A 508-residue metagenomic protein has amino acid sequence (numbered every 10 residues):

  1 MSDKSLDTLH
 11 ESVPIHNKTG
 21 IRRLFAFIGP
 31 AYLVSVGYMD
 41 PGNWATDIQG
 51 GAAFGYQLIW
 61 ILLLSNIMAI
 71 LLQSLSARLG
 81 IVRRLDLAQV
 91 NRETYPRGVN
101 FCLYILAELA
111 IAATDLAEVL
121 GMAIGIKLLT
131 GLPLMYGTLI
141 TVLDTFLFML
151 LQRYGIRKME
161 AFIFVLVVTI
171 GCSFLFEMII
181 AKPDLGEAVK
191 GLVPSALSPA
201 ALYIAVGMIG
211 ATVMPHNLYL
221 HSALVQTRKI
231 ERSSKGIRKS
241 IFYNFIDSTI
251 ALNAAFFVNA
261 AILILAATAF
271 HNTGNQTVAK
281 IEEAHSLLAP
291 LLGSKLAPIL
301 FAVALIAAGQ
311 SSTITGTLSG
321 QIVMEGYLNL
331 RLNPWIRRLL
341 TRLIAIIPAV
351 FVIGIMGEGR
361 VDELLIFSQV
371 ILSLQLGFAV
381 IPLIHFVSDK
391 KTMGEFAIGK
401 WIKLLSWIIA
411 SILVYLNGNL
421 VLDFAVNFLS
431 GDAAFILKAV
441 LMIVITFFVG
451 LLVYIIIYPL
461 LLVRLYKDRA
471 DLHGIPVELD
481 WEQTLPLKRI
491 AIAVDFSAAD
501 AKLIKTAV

Functional and structural regions predicted by a protein language model:
S5-V13, T46-G51, S74-V99, I124-I126 (+3 more regions): Flexible loop linkers connecting adjacent transmembrane helices in multi-pass alpha-helical membrane transporters
V34, I61-T94, I105-L109, S311: Juxtamembrane transmembrane-helix boundary signature
A69-V82, V225-K235, N253-E283: Extracellular/periplasmic helix-exit of transmembrane alpha-helices
R97-N100, M135-T138, I250, P298 (+3 more regions): Loop-to-transmembrane helix boundary motifs in multi-pass membrane proteins
Y104-E108, L129-L151, V168-S173, W335-F351 (+1 more regions): Transmembrane alpha-helical segments of multi-pass small-molecule transport proteins
T145, V167-V193, A200-A223, P382-K390 (+2 more regions): Hydrophobic alpha-helical segments and their helix-loop junctions in multi-pass secondary transporters
F162, W335-L340, L364-V421, A425 (+1 more regions): C-terminal membrane-solvent junction of multi-pass transporters and transport-like membrane proteins
E478-V508: Short acidic/Ser/Thr-enriched loop-to-helix initiation segments
